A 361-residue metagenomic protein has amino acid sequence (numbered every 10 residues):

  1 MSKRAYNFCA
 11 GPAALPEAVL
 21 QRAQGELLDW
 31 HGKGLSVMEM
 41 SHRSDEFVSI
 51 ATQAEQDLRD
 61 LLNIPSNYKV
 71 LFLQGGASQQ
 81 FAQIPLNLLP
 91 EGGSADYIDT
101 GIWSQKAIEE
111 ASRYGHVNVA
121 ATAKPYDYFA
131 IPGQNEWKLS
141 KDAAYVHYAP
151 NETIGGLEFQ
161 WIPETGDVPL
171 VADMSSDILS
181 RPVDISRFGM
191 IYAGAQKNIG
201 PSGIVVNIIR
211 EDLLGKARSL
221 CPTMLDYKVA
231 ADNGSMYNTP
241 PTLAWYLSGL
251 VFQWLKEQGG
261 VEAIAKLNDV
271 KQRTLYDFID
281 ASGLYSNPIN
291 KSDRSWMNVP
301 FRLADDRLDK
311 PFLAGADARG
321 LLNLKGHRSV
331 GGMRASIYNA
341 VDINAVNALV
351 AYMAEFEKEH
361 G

Functional and structural regions predicted by a protein language model:
M1-A5, A318, G331-G361: PLP-dependent enzyme catalytic core of the Aspartate aminotransferase-like
R4-E55: A glycine-/small-polar-enriched, mobile loop at the entrance of the PLP active site in fold-type I
G11, A111, T122-I178: Active-site phosphate-binding strand-loop segment of PLP-dependent enzymes
G34-Q80, N87, I102, E110: Conserved N-terminal alpha-helix of the aminotransferase class I/II PLP-enzyme fold
S78-V146: PLP-dependent aminotransferase-like
V171, I185-Q196, V205: Conserved active-site segment immediately N-terminal to the catalytic lysine that forms the internal aldimine
A195-Y276, E359-G361: Active-site C-terminal subdomain of aminotransferase-like
Y285-A316: Conserved PLP-binding catalytic core of the aspartate aminotransferase-like
